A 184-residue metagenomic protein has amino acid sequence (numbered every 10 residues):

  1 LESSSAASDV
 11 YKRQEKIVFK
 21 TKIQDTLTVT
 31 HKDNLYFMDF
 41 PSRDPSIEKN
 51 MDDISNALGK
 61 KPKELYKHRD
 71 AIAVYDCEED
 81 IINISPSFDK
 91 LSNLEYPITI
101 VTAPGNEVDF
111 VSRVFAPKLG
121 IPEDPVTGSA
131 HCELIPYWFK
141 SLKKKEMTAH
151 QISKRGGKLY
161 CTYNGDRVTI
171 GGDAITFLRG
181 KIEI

Functional and structural regions predicted by a protein language model:
L1, D89, K158: Short, flexible, glycine/charge-rich loop motifs used to bind or transfer phosphoryl groups or to couple energy/partner
L1-A7, Y11: Single conserved hydrophobic/aromatic residue that forms the stacking wall/gate of nucleotide- or nucleobase-binding
S4, H131-C132: Short alpha-helical patches at coil-to-helix transitions and adjacent helical residues in well-structured domains
K12-A57, D109, G120, C132-I184: Conserved glycine-rich phosphate/nucleotide-binding loop and adjacent Mg2+-coordinating catalytic segment
I47-P125: C-terminal nucleotide
